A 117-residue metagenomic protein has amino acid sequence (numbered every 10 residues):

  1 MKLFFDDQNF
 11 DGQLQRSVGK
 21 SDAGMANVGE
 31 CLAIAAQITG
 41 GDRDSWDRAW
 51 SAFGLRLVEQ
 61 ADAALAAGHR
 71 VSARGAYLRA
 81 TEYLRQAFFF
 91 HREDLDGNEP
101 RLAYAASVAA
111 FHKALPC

Functional and structural regions predicted by a protein language model:
M1-W46: Long, non-catalytic architectural segments outside compact domain cores
K2, D7, L57-Q60, H69: N-terminal membrane-anchoring alpha-helices
F4-F5, F10, F53, F88-F90 (+1 more regions): Phenylalanine-focused residue identity feature
D11, Q15, R56-V58, A66: A generic signature of intrinsically disordered, low-complexity regions enriched in glycine/proline and charged/polar
T39-R48, E59-H69: Short, charge/polar-rich alpha-helical segments
W50-G54, Y77: Short amphipathic alpha-helical heptad-repeat segments
Q60-C117: Long amphipathic N-terminal alpha/beta scaffold segment
